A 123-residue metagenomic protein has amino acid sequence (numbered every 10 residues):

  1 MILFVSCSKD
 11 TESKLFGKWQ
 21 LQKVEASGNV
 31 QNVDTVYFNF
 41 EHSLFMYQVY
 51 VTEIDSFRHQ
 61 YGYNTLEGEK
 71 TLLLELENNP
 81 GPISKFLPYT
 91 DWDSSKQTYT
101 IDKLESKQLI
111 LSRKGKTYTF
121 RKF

Functional and structural regions predicted by a protein language model:
L3-S6: C-terminal motif of bacterial Sec signal peptides marking the signal peptidase cleavage site
S8-K14: Bacterial lipoprotein signal-peptidase II cleavage site
S13, N32, F38-E41, L66 (+2 more regions): Residue-level signal for WD-repeat beta-propeller blades
F16-G17, K107: A glycine-anchored, Pro-Gly-centered beta-turn/N-cap motif
K18-Q20, T100: Residues located in well-ordered beta-strands
L21-L44: Short, solvent-exposed loop/hinge segments that bridge or flank secondary-structure elements
Q31, M46-S106: Contiguous, well-ordered beta-strand patches that form the walls/edges of small beta-barrel/beta-sandwich domains
S112-K122: Short, low-complexity, Pro/Ser/Thr/Gly-rich segments in the mature regions of secreted, periplasmic
